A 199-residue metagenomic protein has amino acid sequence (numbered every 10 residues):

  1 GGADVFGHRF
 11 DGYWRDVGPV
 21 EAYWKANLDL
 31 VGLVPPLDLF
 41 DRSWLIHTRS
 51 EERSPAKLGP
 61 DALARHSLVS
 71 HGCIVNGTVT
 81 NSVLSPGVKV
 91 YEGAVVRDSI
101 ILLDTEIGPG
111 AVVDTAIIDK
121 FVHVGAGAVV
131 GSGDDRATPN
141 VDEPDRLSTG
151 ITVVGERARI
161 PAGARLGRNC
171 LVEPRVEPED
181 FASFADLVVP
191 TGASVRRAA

Functional and structural regions predicted by a protein language model:
G1-A199: Left-handed beta-helix
